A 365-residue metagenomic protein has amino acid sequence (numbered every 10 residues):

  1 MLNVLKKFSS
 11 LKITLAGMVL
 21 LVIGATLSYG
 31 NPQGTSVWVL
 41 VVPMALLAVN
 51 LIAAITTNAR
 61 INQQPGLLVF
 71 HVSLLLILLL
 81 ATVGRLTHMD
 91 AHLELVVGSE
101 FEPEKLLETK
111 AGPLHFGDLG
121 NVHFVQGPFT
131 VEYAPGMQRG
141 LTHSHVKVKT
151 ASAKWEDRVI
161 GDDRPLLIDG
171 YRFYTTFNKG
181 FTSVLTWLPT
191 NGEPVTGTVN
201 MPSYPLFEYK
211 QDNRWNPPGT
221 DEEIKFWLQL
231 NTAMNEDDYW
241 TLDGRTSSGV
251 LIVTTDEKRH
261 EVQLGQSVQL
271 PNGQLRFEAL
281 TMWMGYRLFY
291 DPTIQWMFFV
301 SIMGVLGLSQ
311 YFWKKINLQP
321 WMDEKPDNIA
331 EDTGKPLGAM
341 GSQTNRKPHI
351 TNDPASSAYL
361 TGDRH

Functional and structural regions predicted by a protein language model:
M1-H365: Solvent-exposed, non-transmembrane regions of integral membrane proteins
